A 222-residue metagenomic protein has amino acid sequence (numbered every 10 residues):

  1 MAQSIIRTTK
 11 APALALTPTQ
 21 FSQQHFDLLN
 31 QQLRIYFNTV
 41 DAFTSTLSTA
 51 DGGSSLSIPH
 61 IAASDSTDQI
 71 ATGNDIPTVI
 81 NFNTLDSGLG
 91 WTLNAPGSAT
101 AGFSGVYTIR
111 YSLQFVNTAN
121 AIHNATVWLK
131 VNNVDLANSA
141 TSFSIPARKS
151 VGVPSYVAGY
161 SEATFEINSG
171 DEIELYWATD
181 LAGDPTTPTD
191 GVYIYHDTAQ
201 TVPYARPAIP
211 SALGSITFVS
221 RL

Functional and structural regions predicted by a protein language model:
M1-Q23, S220-L222: Short, intrinsically disordered N-terminal pre-domain segments
A2-S4, R34, S45, T49-L222: Extracellular jelly-roll beta-sandwich "head" domains, especially the C-terminal globular C1q domain
L16, Q23-D27, N81, A101: Alpha-helical interaction segments
Q23-F37, D41-T44, S48: Long amphipathic alpha-helical coiled-coil
